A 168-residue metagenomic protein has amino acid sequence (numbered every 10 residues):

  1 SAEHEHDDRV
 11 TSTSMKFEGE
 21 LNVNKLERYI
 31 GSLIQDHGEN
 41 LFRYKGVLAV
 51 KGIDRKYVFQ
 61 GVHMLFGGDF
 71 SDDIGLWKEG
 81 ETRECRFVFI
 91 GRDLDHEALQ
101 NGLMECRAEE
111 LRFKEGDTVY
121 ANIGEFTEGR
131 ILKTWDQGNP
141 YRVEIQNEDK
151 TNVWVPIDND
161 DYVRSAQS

Functional and structural regions predicted by a protein language model:
S1-E79, C85, L94-E97, N101-E110: C-terminal accessory "lid"/substrate-recognition subdomains
G52-D54, G124-F126, E148-K150: Glycine-centered tight beta-turn/hairpin loop motif at sheet-sheet or coil-to-beta transitions
K56-V62, R130-I131, W154-N159: Short amphipathic beta-strand/extended segments with alternating polar/hydrophobic composition
L111-I123: Short coil-to-beta transition motif at edge beta-strands of beta-rich domains
L111-R112, N147-S168: Intrinsically disordered, low-complexity, charged/polar segments
T127-W135: Short beta-strand-centered aromatic/proline hotspots
N139-E144: Short aromatic-glycine-enriched beta-strand elements
